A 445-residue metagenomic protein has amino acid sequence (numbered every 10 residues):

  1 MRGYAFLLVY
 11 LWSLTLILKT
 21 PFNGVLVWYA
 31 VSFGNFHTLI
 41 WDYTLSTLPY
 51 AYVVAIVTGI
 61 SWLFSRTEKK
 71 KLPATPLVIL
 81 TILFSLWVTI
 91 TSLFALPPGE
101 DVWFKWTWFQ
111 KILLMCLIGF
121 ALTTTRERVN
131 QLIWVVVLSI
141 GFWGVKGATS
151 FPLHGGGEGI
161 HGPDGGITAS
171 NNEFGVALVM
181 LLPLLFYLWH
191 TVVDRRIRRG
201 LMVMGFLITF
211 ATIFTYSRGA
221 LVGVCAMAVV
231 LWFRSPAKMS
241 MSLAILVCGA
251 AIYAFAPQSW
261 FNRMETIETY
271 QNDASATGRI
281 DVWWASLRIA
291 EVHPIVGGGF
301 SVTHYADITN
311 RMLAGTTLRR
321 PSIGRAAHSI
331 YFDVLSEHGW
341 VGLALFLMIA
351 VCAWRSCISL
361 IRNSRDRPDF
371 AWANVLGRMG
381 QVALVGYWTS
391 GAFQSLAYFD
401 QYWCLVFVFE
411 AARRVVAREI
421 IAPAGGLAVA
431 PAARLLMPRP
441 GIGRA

Functional and structural regions predicted by a protein language model:
M1-G3, T44-V53, F104-W108, I167-V179 (+3 more regions): Membrane-interface micro-motifs in multi-pass membrane enzymes
M1-I90, E100, T124-W134, T191-R199 (+5 more regions): Transmembrane signal-anchor hairpin modules in multi-pass inner-membrane enzymes, especially those that act on
L8-I17, T58, T81-L93, Q110-M115 (+9 more regions): Alpha-helical transmembrane segments of multi-pass inner-membrane proteins
A30-W41, D333-H338, A371-R413: Membrane helix-loop boundary segments at the extracytoplasmic
D42, F94-W103, I213-F214, A392-L396: Membrane-interface helix caps and helix-loop-helix hairpins in membrane proteins
A148-H154, F210-F214, W232-A274, W284-V292 (+4 more regions): A membrane-periplasm/extracellular boundary helix in multi-pass inner-membrane enzymes that assemble envelope glycans
G159-G162, G166, N172, N262-L313 (+1 more regions): Membrane-interface loop/short-helix elements at transmembrane-helix boundaries of multipass membrane proteins
E337-L384, R414: Hydrophobic transmembrane alpha-helices and their immediate junctions
